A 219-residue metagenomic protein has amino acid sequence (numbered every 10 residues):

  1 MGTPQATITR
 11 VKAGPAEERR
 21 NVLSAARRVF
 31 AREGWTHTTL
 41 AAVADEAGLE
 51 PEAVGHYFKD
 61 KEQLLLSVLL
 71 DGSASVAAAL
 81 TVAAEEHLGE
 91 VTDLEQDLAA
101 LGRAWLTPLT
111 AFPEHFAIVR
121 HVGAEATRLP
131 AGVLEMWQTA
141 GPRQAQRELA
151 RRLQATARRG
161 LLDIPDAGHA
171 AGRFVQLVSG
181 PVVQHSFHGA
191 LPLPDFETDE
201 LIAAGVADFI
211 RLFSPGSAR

Functional and structural regions predicted by a protein language model:
M1-E17, R28, L80, S217-R219: N-terminal intrinsically disordered/low-complexity leader segments
R10, F116, E135-T139, R143 (+2 more regions): Hydrophobic/aromatic-rich alpha-helical bundle segments in the mid-to-C-terminal region
P15, L23, L69, S73 (+3 more regions): Amphipathic, non-transmembrane alpha-helical scaffold segments
N21, A25, V29-D71: Helix-turn-helix
R32-T36, F112, R159-G160: Short coil/turn segments at alpha/beta junctions that flank glycine-rich nucleotide-binding fingerprints
G72-L94, H188-P194: Short, flexible, glycine-rich and Lys/Arg-enriched loop motifs at helix boundaries that contact anionic partners
T81-A117, A167-F174: Hydrophobic alpha-helical connector segments
Q96, R103-A150, P192-D195: Short secondary-structure transition hinges
